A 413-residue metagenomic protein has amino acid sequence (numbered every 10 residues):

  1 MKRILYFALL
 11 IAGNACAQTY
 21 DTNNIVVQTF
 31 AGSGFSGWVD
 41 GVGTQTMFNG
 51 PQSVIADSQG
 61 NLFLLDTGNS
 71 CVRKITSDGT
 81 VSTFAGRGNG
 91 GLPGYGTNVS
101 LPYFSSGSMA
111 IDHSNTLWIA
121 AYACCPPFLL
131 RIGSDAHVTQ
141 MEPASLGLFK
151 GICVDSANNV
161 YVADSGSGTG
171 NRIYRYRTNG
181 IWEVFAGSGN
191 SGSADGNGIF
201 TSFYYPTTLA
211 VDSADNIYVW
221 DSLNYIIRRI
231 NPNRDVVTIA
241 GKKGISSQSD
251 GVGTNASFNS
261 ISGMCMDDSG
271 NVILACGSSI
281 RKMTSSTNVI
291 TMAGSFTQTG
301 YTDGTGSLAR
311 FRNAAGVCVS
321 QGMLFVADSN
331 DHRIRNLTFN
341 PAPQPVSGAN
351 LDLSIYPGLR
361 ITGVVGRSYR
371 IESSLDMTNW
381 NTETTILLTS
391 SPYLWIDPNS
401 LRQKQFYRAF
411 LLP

Functional and structural regions predicted by a protein language model:
I4-G13: Sec-dependent N-terminal signal peptides
T19-Q52, T80-S105, H137-L148, G166 (+3 more regions): Gly/Pro-rich loop segments of beta-rich domains
A56-Q59, I111-S114, V154-A157, V211-A214 (+2 more regions): Residue-level detector of Asp-centered blade-edge/turn motifs that repeat once per structural unit in beta-propeller
N61-F63, T116-I119, N159-Y161, N216-Y218 (+2 more regions): Conserved beta-propeller blade signature
T67-G68, Y122-C124, S165-S167, S222 (+3 more regions): Short loop/turn segments immediately following the C-termini of beta-strands
S70-K74, T80, P126-R131, N171-R175 (+7 more regions): A short loop-to-beta-strand structural motif that recurs across blades of beta-propeller domains
N313-P343: Blade-level signature of beta-propeller repeat domains, shared across WD40, Kelch, NHL, RCC1 and BNR/Asp-box propellers
N340-P413: Short, composition-biased motifs enriched in small/polar/acidic residues
